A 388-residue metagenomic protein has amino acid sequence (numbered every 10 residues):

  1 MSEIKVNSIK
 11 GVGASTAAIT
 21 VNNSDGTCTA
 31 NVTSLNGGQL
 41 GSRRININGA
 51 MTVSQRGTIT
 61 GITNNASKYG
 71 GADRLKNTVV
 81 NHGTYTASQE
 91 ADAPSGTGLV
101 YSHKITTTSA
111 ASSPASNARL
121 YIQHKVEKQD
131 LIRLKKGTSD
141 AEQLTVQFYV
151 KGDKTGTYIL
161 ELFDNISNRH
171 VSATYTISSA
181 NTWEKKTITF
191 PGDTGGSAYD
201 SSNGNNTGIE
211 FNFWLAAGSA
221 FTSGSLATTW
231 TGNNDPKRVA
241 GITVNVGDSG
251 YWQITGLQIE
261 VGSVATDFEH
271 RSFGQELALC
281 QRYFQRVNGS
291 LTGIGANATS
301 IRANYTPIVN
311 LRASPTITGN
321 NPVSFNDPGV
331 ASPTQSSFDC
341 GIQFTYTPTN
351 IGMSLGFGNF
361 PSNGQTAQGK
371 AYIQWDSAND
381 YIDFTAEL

Functional and structural regions predicted by a protein language model:
E3-G13, N23, T27-L388: Extracellular and organelle-lumenal recognition/adhesion modules and their flexible linkers in secreted
